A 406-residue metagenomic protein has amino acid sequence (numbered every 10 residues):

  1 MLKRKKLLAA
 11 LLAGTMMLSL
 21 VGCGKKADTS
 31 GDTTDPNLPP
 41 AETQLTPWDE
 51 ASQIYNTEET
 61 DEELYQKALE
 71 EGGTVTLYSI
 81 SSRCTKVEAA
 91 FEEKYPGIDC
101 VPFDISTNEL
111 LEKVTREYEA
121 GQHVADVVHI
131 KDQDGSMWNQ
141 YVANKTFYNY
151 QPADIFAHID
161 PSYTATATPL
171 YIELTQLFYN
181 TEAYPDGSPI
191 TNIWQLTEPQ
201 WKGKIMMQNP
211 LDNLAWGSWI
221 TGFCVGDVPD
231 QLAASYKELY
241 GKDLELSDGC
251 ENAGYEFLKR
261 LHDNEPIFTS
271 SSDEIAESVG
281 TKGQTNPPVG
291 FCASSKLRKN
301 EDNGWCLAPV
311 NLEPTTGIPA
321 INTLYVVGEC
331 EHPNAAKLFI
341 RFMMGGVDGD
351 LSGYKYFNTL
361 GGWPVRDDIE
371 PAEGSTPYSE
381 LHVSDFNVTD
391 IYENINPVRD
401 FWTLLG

Functional and structural regions predicted by a protein language model:
M1-E71: Short, low-complexity disordered leader/linker segments with a strong preference for bacterial N-terminal type II
N37-A41, E58-E70, I80-D99, Y356: Short, polar/charged alpha-helical segment
A41-Q44, W48-A51, T57, S379-G406: Conserved C-terminal helix/tail region of periplasmic/extracytoplasmic solute-binding proteins
T76-A89, V101-T115, H123-G280: Extracytoplasmic ligand-binding site segments that recognize negatively charged/polar headgroups
Q122-I130, F268, T285-A293, A308-P309: Paired acidic/hydrophobic, glycine-rich loop segments that form the ligand-binding mouth/hinge of periplasmic-binding
G135-Q140, P287-C306: A ligand-binding cleft/hinge motif common to bilobed small-molecule-binding domains
A157-P161, I172-T175, F257-L261, N303-G328: Periplasmic-binding protein-like
G317-T389: Mature extracytoplasmic/periplasmic domains
